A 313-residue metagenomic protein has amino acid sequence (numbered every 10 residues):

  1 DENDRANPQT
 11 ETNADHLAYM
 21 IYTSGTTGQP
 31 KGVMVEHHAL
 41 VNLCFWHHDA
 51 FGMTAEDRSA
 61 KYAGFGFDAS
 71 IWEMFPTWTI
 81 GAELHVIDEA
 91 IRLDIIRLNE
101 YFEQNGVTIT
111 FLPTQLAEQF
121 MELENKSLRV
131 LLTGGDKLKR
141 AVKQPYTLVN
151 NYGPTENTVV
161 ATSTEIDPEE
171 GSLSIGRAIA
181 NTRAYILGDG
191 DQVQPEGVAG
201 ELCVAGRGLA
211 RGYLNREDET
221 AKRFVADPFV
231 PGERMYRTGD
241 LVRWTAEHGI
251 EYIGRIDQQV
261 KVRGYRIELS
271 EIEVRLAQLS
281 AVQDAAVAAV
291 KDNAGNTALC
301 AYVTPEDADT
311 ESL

Functional and structural regions predicted by a protein language model:
D1-T10, L40, N150, E165-L313: AMP-dependent adenylate-forming
D4-Y22, Q29, M53-S59, F65 (+1 more regions): Conserved pre-ATP/AMP-binding loop-to-beta segment of ANL
L17, A63-S70, A90, T155 (+1 more regions): Conserved AMP-binding
L17, T23-T26, S59, F65 (+6 more regions): Conserved S/T- and glycine-rich ATP-binding loop of Class I adenylate-forming
Y19, K61, V86, L112 (+4 more regions): A structural signal for the hydrophobic beta-strands that form the central parallel beta-sheet of Rossmann-like
P30-A60, D68-T108, T162-T164: Conserved AMP-binding/adenylation subdomain of ANL enzymes
T79-E83, N105-F111, A117-S174, R183 (+1 more regions): Gly/Ser/Thr-rich phosphate-binding loop
